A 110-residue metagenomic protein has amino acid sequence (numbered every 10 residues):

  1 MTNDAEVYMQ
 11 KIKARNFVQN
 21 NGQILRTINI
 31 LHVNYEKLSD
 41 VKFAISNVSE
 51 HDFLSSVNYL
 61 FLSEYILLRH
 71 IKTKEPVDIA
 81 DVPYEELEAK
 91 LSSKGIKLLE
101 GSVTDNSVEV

Functional and structural regions predicted by a protein language model:
M1-A5, S107-V110: Short, cationic, amphipathic peptide segments
T2-I45: Short amphipathic alpha-helical interface segments
I28-H32, L60, L99-S102: Generic structural signal for hydrophobic core residues of well-folded globular domains
N47-S63, L67-H70, E86: Short amphipathic alpha-helical interaction segments
R69-I71, V77-I79: Beta-hairpin "wing" of winged helix-turn-helix
I79-V110: Short, amphipathic alpha-helical interaction segments positioned at domain boundaries
